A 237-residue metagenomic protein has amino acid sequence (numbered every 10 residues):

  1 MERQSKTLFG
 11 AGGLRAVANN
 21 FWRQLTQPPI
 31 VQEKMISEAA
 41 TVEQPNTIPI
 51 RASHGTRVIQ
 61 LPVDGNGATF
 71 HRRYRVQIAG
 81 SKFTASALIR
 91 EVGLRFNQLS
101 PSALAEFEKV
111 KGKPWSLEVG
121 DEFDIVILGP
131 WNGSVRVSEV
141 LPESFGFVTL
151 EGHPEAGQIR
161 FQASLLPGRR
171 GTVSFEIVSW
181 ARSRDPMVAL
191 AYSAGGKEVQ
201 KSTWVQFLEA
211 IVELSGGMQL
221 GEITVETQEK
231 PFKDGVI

Functional and structural regions predicted by a protein language model:
M1-V126: Hydrophobic ligand-binding cavity/cleft-lining segments
R73-Q77, E122-V126, S134, R160 (+2 more regions): Ser/Thr- (and often Asn-) enriched beta-sheet segments in non-cytosolic proteins
S81-A85, P130-V135, P154-A156, R184-V188: Short, surface-exposed beta-strand/loop "edge" segments at domain boundaries and coil↔beta transitions
R90, L94-Q98, P142, G152 (+3 more regions): Short, intrinsically disordered, mixed-charge
V126-R170: Hydrophobic-ligand binding "helix-grip"
G152-E198: Beta-strand/loop substructures that line and gate deep hydrophobic ligand-binding cavities in soluble
R182-P231: A conserved amphipathic terminal alpha-helix motif
D234-I237: C-terminal accessory segment of soluble enzyme catalytic cores
